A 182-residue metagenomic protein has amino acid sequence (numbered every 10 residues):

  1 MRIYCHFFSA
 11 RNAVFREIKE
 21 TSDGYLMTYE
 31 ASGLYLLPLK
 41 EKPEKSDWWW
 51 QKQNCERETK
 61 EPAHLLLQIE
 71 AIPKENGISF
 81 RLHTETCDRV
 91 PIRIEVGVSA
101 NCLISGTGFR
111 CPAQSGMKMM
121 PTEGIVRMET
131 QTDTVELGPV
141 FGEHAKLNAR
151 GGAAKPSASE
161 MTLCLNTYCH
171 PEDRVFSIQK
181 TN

Functional and structural regions predicted by a protein language model:
M1-D88: Catalytic and substrate-binding regions of extracellular carbohydrate-active enzymes, especially polysaccharide lyases
S22, A31, E75, E95 (+6 more regions): Intrinsically disordered, low-complexity segments enriched in small/polar residues
Y25-Y29, L67-A71, I78-L82, I92-V96 (+4 more regions): Hydrophobic beta-strand residues in large extracellular and virion-surface proteins
Q51-C55, S105-G108, A153: Glycine-rich loops and low-complexity Gly/Arg-rich segments that provide flexible linkers or classic glycine-based
N76-M120: Acidic (Asp/Glu-rich), glycine- and aromatic
S99, M120-N182: Beta-strand-rich recognition/accessory modules
